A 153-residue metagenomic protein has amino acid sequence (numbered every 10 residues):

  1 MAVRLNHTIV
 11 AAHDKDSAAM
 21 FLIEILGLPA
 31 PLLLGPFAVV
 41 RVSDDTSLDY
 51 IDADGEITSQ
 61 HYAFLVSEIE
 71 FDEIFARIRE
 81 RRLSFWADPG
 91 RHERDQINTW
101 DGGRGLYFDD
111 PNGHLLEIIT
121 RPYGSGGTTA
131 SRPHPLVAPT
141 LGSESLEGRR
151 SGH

Functional and structural regions predicted by a protein language model:
M1-D16, H61-Y62, P122-H153: N-terminal beta-strand motif that seeds the catalytic metal site of vicinal oxygen chelate
A2, I9-L48, D52-G55, G152: Core segments of cupin and vicinal oxygen chelate
A2-R4, G55-S59, T99-W100: Short glycine-enriched loop/turn motifs at secondary-structure junctions
K15-D16, A63-P111, L115, P122-T129: Vicinal oxygen chelate
P29-L34, G90, T120-Y123: Conserved catalytic-core motifs of GNAT/GCN5-like acyltransferases
R41, I51, D109, I119-T120: Residue-level detector of conserved, well-ordered beta-strand and adjacent loop positions that form binding/recognition
S47, W100-G103, P135-A138: Short low-complexity, flexible loop/linker segments enriched in glycine and/or proline with clustered acidic
